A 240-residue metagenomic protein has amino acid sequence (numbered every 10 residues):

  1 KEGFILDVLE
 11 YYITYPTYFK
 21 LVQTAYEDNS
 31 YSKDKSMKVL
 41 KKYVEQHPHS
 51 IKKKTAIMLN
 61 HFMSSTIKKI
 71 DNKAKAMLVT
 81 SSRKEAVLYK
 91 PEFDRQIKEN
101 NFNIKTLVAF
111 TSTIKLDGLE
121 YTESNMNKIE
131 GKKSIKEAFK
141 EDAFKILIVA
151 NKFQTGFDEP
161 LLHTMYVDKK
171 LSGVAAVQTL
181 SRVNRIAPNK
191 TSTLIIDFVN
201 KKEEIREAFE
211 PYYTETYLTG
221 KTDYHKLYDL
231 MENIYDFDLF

Functional and structural regions predicted by a protein language model:
K1-F240: RecA-like P-loop NTPase motor core of helicase/translocase proteins
